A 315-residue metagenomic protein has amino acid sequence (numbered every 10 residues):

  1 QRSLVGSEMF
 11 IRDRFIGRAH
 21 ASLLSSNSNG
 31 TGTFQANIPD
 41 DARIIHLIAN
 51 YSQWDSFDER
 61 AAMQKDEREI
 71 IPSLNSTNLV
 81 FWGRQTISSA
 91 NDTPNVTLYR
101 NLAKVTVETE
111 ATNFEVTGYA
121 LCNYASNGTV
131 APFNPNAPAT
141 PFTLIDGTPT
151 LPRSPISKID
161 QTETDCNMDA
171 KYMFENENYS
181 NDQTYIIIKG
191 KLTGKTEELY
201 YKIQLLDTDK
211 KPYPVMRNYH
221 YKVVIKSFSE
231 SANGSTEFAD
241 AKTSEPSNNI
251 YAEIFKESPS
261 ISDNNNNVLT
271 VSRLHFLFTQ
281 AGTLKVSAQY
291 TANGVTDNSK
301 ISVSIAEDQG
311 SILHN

Functional and structural regions predicted by a protein language model:
S7, R12-E59, E108-R217, F278: Tryptophan-paired
R12-R14, E115-Y124, A288-Y290, V295-D308: Change to "...patches in solvent-exposed regions of secreted, membrane-anchored, or virion-exposed structural
L23-S28, S88-S89, N315: Short proline/glycine- and polar residue-rich coil/turn motifs
K65-E110, T208-S260: Extracellular beta-sheet/turn segments enriched in Thr/Pro/Gly and aliphatic residues
T97-L98, H275-G282: Short, solvent-exposed loop/linker segments at the N-terminal edge of repeated beta-sheet extracellular domains
T109, F278, L284-G294: Aromatic/hydrophobic beta-strand junction motif of beta-rich domains
L151-T164, D263-R273, T296-N315: Low-complexity "stalk/linker" and mucin-like segments enriched in Ser/Thr/Pro/Ala/Gly
